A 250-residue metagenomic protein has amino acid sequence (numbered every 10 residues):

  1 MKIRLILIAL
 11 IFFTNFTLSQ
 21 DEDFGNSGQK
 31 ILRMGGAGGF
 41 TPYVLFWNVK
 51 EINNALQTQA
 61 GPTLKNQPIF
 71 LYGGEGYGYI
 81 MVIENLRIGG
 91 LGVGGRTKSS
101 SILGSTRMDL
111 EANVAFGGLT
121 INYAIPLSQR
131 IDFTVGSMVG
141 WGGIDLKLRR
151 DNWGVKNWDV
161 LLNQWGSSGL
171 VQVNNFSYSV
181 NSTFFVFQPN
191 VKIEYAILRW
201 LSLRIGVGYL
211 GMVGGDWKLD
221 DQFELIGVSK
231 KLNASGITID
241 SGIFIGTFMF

Functional and structural regions predicted by a protein language model:
M1-G25: Bacterial Sec-dependent N-terminal signal peptides
Q20-M81, F244-F250: Short glycine/proline- and aromatic-enriched beta-strand/turn motifs that initiate or cap beta-hairpins
K30-G38, V82-L86, Q129-V135, R199-L203 (+1 more regions): Outer-envelope beta-barrel architecture signal
M34, P68-Y72, E111-G117, I131 (+2 more regions): Residues that define the transmembrane beta-barrel architecture of outer-membrane proteins
G38-P42, G76, I88-G90, I121 (+4 more regions): Membrane-embedded beta-strand positions of outer-membrane beta-barrel proteins
Q57-T63, S100-L110, V173-S179, F223-K231: Extracellular loop and loop/strand-boundary signature of outer-membrane beta-barrel proteins
I83-S168, T183-F185, Y195-I197, G242-F250: Gram-negative (and chloroplast) outer-membrane scaffold detector with strong preference for beta-barrel transmembrane
K192-F250: Predominantly the C-terminal beta-signal and adjacent terminal strand-loop region of outer-membrane beta-barrel
